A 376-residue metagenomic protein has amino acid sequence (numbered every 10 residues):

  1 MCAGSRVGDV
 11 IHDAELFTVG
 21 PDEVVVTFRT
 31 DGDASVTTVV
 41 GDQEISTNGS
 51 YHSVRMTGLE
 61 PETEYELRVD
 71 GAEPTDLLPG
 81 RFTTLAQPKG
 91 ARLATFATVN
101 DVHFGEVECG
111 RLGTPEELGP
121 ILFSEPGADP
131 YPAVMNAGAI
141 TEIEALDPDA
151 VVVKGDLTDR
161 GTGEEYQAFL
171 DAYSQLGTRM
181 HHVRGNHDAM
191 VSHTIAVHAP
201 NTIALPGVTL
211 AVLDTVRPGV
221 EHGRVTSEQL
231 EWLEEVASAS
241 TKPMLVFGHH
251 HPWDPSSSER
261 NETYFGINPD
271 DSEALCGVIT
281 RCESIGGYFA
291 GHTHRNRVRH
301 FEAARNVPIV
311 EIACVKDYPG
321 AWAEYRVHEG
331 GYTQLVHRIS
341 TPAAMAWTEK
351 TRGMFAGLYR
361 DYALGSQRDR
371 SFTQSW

Functional and structural regions predicted by a protein language model:
M1-Q87: Beta-strand-enriched, solvent-exposed domains that form extended recognition/catalytic surfaces
T18-E23, E64-G71, T75-T162: N-terminal active-site segment of His-dependent metallophosphoesterases
V36, E329-W376: A short C-terminal boundary segment appended to hydrolase-like catalytic domains
D70-D76, G80-P88, G163-S238, G266-V278 (+3 more regions): Extended active-site neighborhood of metal-dependent phosphoesterases/phosphodiesterases
L93-E106, V208-R217, L245-F247, N306-A313 (+1 more regions): Active-site-proximal beta-strand elements of phosphoester/diester hydrolases
N100-V134, M190-A196, P218-V225, E259-Y264 (+1 more regions): Acidic/histidine-rich helix-loop elements that form or flank divalent-metal/phosphate-binding sites at the catalytic
F104-E108, D159-E164, H187-S192, P218-E221 (+3 more regions): Active-site environment of divalent metal-dependent phosphoester hydrolases
A139-A150, A211, V220-P308, L358-W376: His/acidic metal-ligating clusters that form di-metal
